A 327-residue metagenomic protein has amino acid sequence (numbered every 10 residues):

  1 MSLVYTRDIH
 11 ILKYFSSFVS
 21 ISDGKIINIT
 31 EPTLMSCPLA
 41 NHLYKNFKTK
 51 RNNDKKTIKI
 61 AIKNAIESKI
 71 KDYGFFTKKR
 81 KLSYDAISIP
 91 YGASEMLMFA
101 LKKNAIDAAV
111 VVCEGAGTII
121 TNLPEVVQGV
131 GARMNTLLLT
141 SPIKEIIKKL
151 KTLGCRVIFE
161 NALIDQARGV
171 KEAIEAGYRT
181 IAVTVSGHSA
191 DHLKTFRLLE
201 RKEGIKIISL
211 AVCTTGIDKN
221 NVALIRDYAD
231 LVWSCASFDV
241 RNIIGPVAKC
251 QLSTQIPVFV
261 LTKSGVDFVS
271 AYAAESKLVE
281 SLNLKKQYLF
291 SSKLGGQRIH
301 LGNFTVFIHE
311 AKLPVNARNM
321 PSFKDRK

Functional and structural regions predicted by a protein language model:
M1-K327: Conserved mixed alpha/beta catalytic, RNA-binding, or beta-rich assembly cores of soluble enzyme, regulatory
